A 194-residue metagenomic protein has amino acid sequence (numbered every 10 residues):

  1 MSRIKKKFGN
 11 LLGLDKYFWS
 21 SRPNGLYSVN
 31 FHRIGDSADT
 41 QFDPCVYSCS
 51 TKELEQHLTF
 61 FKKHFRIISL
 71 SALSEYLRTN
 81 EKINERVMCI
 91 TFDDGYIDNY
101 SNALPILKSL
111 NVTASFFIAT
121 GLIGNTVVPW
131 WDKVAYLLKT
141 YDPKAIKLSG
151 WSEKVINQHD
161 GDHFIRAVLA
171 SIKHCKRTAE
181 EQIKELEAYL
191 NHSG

Functional and structural regions predicted by a protein language model:
M1-N30, A38: Membrane-proximal basic amphipathic "stem/tether" segments
S21, V127-G194: Extended, charge-rich helix/loop segments that form flexible, surface "patches" used to engage negatively charged
S28-F31, I118, L190: Short beta-strand segments
V29, F61, D93, L107 (+1 more regions): Conserved, mostly hydrophobic/aromatic
H32-D36, L73-E75, G95-I97, G121-G124: Short, solvent-exposed loop/turn segments at secondary-structure junctions
G35-C49: Acidic/histidine-rich helix-loop elements that form or flank divalent-metal/phosphate-binding sites at the catalytic
V46-K82: C-terminal domain-boundary segment and adjacent tail
V87, T91-I106, L110: Membrane-embedded segments
